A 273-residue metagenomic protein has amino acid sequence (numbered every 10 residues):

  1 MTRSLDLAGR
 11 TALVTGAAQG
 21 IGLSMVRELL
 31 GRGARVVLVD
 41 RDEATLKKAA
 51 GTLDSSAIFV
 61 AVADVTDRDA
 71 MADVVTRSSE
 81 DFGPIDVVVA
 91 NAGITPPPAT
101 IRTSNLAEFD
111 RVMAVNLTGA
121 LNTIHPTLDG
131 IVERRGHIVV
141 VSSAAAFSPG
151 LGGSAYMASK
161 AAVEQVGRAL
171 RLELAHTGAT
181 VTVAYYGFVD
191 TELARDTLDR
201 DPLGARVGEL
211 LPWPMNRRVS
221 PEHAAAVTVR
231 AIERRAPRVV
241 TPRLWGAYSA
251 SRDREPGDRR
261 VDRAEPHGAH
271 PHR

Functional and structural regions predicted by a protein language model:
R3-R35: Canonical Rossmann dinucleotide-binding motif of NAD(H)/NADP(H)-dependent dehydrogenases/reductases, specifically
R32-K48: Conserved glycine-rich Rossmann-like NAD(P)H-binding loop of the short-chain dehydrogenase/reductase
E43-A44, V62-D73, L106: The beta1-alpha1 cofactor-binding region of Rossmann-like NAD(H)/NADP(H)-dependent oxidoreductases
A99-I101, N105-D110, L121, R135: Substrate-binding pocket helix/loop in short-chain dehydrogenase/reductase
I124, S159: Active-site helix of classical SDR
S143: Residue(s) in the substrate-gating loop at a strand-loop-helix junction that position the organic substrate next
L172, H176-R243: SDR active-site lid
